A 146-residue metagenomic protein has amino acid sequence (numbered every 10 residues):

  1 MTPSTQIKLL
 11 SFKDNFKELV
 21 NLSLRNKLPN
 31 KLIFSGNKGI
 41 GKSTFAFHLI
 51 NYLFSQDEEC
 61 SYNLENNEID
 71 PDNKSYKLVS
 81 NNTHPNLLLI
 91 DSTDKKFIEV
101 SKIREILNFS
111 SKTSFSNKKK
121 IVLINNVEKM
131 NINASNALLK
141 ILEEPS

Functional and structural regions predicted by a protein language model:
M1-I124: P-loop/Walker A NTP-binding region and its immediately flanking N-terminal helices in P-loop NTPase folds
S111, N136-S146: Conserved catalytic/switch belt of AAA+ P-loop NTPases
V127: Conserved binding/catalytic microenvironments
N131-N133: Conserved D-loop-proximal element of ABC-family nucleotide-binding domains
